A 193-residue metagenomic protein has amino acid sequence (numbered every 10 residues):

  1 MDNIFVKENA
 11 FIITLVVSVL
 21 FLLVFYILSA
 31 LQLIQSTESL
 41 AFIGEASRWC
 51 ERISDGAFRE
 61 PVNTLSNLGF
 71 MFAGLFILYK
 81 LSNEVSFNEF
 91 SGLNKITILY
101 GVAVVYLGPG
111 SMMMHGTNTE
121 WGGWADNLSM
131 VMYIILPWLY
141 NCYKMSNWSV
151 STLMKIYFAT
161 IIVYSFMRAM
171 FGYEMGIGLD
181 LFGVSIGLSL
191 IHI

Functional and structural regions predicted by a protein language model:
D2-G178: Early transmembrane hairpin module of multi-pass membrane proteins
D180-S189: Generic alpha-helical transmembrane segments
I191-I193: Conserved small/polar residues in nucleotide/adenosyl-binding loops
